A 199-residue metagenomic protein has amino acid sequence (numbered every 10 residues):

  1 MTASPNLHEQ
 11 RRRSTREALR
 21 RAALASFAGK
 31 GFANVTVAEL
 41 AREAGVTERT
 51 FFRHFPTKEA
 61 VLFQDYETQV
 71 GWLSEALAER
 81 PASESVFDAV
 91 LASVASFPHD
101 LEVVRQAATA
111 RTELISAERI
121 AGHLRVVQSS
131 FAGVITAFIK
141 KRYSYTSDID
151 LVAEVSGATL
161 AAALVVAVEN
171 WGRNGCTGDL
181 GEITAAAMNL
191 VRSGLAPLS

Functional and structural regions predicted by a protein language model:
M1-K30, N34-V46, W72: Basic, helix-initiating cap at the start of DNA-binding domains
T2, A137, K141, C176-S199: C-terminal peripheral helix-coil segments that are non-catalytic and often amphipathic
N6, K30-F32, F52-Q64, T68: HTH DNA-binding helix-turn interface
T15, Q69, V127-F131, I135 (+1 more regions): Hydrophobic/aromatic residues within well-ordered alpha-helical segments
R49: Key DNA-contact positions within bacterial/archaeal DNA-binding proteins
G71-A110, S116: Hydrophobic alpha-helical connector segments
V103, S130-S156: Hydrophobic alpha-helical bundle segments that form small-molecule/ligand-binding pockets
A153, G157-T177, S193-L198: Amphipathic C-terminal alpha-helical segment
